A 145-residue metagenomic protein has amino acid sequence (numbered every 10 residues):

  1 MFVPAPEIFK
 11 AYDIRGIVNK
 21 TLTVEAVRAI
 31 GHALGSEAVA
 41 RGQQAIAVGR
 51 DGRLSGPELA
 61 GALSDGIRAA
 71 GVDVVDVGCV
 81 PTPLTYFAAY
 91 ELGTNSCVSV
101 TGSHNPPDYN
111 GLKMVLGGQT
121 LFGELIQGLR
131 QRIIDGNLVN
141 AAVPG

Functional and structural regions predicted by a protein language model:
M1-D65, A69-A70, I134, A141-G145: An N-terminal, well-structured beta->alpha segment
V3-P4, T94-N95, T101, L125 (+1 more regions): Mixed-charge, polar/low-complexity N-terminal
F9-K10, R15-N19, T23, V80 (+2 more regions): Generic, ordered loop/turn and secondary-structure boundary motif
A26-I30, S55, V77-V80, L121-E124: Short secondary-structure boundary/capping elements
R28-S36, P83, F87, Q127: Short, contiguous clusters of charged residues that form electrostatic/catalytic patches at enzyme active sites, used
S36-E37, V74-V77, S103, E124-R130 (+1 more regions): Short, surface-exposed, polar/charged, turn-prone segments marking secondary-structure boundaries
G42-G117: Ferredoxin-reductase
N110-G145: Gly/Ser/Thr-enriched, mixed-charge loops and adjacent short helices that form phosphate/oxyanion-binding elements
